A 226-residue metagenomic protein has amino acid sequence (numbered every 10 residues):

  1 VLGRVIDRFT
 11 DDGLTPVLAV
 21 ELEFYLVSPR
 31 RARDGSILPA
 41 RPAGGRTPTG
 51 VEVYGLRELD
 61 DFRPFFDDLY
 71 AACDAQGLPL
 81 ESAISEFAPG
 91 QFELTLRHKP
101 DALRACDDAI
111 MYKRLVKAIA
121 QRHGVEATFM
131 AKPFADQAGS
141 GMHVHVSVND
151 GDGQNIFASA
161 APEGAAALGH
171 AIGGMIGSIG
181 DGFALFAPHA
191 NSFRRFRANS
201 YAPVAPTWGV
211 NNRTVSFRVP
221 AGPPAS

Functional and structural regions predicted by a protein language model:
V1-S226: Glycine-rich, acidic/polar active-site loops that bind/position phosphate-bearing ligands
